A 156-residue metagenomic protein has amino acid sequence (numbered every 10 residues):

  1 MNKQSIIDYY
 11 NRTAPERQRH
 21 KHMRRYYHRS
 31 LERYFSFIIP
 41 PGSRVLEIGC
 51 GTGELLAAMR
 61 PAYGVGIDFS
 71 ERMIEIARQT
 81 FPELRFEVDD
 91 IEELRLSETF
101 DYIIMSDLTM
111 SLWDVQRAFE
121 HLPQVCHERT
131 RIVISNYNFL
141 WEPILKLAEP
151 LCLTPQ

Functional and structural regions predicted by a protein language model:
M1-P40, E54: Conserved class I S-adenosyl-L-methionine
G42-G51: Conserved class I S-adenosyl-L-methionine
G51-E92: Class I SAM-dependent methyltransferase SAM/SAH-binding core
E93-E98: Short conserved loop adjoining the S-adenosyl-L-methionine
I104: A conserved beta-strand element that flanks and buttresses the S-adenosyl-L-methionine
Q116-R131: A short glycine-rich, Lys/Arg-flanked "PGG" loop and its adjoining helix->strand segment in the class I
I134-N136: Acidic carboxylate diad motif detector
F139-Q156: Short, glycine-/aromatic-enriched active-site segment of Class I SAM-dependent methyltransferases
